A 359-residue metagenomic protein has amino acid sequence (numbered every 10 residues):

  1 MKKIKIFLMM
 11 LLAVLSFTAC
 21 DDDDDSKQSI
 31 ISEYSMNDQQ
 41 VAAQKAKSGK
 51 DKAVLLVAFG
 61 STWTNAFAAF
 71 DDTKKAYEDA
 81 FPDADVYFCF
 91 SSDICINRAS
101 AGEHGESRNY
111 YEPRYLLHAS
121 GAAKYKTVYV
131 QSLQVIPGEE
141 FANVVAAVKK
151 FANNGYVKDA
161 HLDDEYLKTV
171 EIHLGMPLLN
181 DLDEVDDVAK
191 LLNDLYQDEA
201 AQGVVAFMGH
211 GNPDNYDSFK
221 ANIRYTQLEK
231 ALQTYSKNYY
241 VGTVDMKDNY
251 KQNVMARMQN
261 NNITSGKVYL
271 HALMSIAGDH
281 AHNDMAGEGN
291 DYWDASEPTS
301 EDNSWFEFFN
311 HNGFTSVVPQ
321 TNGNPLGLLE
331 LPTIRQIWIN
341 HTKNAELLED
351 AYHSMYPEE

Functional and structural regions predicted by a protein language model:
K2-M10: Sec-dependent signal peptide recognition, specifically the positively charged N-region followed immediately by
L12-V14, H353: Repetitive helical segments and hydrophobic/amphipathic motifs
L15-A19: C-terminal motif of bacterial Sec signal peptides marking the signal peptidase cleavage site
D21-E359: Extended amphipathic ligand-handling, pore-lining, and cofactor/metal-binding catalytic surfaces
